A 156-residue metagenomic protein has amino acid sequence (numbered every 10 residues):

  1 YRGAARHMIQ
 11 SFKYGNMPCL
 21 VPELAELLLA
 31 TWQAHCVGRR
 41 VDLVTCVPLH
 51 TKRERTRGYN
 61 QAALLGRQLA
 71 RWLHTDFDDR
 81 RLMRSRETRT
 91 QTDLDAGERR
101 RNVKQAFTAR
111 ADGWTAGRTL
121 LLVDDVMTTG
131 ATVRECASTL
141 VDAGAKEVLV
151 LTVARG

Functional and structural regions predicted by a protein language model:
Y1-W72, T92: Extended interfacial segments that mediate partner engagement and assembly in macromolecular machines
R67, R71, D76-G156: PRPP/pyrophosphate-binding module of the type I phosphoribosyltransferase fold
